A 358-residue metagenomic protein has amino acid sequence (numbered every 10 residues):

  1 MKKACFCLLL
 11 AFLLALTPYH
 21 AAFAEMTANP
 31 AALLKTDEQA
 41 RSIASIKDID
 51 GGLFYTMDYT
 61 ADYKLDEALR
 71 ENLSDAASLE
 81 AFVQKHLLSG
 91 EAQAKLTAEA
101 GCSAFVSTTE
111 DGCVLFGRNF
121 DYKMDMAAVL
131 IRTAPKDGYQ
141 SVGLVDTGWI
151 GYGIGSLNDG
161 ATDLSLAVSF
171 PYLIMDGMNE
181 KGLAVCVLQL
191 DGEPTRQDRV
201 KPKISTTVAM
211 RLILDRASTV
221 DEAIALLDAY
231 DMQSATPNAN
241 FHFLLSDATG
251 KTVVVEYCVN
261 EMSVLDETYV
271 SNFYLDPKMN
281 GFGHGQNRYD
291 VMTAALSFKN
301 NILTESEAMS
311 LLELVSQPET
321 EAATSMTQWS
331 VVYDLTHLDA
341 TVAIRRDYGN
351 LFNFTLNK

Functional and structural regions predicted by a protein language model:
A4-A22: Sec-dependent N-terminal signal peptides of Gram-positive bacterial secreted proteins and lipoproteins
F6-C7, Y122, M292: General helical structural elements
C7, L13, Y274, N353-T355: Compositionally biased, low-structure terminal segments
L9-L10, D125, A295: Enrichment for repetitive, rod-forming helical segments
A21-R211, D215, E305-K358: N-terminal mature-domain region immediately after signal-peptide cleavage in secreted/organellar precursors
V185-C186, G192-T320, T324-T327: A surface/extracellular/periplasmic glyco- and lipid-processing/surface-interacting theme
